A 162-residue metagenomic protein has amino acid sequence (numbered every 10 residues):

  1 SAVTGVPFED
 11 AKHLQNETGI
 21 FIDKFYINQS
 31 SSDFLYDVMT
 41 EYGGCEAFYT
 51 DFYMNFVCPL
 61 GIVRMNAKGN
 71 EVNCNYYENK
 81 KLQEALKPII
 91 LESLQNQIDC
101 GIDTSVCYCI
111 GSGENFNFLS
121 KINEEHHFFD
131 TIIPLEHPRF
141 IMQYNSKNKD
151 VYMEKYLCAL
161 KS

Functional and structural regions predicted by a protein language model:
S1-V106, F116-S120, I133, Q143 (+1 more regions): A polyanion-binding, active-site-adjacent surface
C109-I110: Short beta-strand scaffold positions
N123-F128: Short helix-capping segments at alpha-helix termini
F129-Q143, K147: Phosphate-binding/catalytic loops
S162: Charged phosphate-binding loop/patch that engages nucleotide di/tri-phosphates or the phosphate backbone of nucleic
